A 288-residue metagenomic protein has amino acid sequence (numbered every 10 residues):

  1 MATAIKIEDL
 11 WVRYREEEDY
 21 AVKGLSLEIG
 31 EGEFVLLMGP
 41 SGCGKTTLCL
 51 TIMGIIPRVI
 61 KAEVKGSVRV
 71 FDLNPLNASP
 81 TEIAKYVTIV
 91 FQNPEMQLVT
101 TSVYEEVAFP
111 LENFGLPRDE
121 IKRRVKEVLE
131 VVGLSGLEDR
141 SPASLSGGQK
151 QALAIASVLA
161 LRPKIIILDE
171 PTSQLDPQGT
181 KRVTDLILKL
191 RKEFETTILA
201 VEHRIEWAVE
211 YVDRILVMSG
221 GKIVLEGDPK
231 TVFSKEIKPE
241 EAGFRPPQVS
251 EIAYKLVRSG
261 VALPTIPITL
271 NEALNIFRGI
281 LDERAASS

Functional and structural regions predicted by a protein language model:
K61-L73: Conserved ABC transporter NBD signature motif
D119-L137: Conserved ABC ATPase "signature" region
S141-L145, Q149: Conserved ABC ATPase signature
R162: Conserved catalytic motifs of ABC-family nucleotide-binding domains
I166-D169: Catalytic Walker B motif of ABC-type/P-loop ATPase nucleotide-binding domains
E226-G227: ABC ATPase "signature
